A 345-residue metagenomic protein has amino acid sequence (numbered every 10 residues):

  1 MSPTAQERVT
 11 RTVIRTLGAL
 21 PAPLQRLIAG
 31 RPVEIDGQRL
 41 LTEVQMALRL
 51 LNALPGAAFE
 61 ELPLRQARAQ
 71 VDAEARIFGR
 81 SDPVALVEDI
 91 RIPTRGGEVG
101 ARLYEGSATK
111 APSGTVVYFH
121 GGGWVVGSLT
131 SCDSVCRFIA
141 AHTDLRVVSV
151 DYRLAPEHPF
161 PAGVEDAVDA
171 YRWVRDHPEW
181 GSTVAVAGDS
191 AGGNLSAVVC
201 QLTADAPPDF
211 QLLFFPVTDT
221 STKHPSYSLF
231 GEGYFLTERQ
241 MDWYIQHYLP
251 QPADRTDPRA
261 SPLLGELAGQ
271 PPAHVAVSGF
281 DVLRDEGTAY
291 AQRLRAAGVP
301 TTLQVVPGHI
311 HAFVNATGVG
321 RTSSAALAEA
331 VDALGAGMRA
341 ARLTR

Functional and structural regions predicted by a protein language model:
M1-L103, R339-R345: A glycine/proline-hinged amphipathic helix-loop "lid/cap" segment that gates access to hydrophobic ligand pockets
R15, A197-R345: Alpha/beta hydrolase fold serine-hydrolase catalytic domain that processes acyl esters and thioesters
G97-V99, G106-T115, A268-Q270: Proline/glycine-enriched tight loop/beta-turn segments at coil->beta junctions that connect or precede beta-strands
H120-V126, F280: Active-site glycine-rich loops that stabilize anionic/oxyanionic intermediates across multiple enzyme folds
T130-S149: Short amphipathic alpha-helix adjacent to the substrate-entry channel of hydrolases
H158-P178, A330: Alpha/beta-hydrolase active-site loop
P178-S190: Alpha/beta-hydrolase fold nucleophile elbow
G188-V198: Glycine-rich nucleophile elbow surrounding the catalytic serine of serine-hydrolase chemistry
